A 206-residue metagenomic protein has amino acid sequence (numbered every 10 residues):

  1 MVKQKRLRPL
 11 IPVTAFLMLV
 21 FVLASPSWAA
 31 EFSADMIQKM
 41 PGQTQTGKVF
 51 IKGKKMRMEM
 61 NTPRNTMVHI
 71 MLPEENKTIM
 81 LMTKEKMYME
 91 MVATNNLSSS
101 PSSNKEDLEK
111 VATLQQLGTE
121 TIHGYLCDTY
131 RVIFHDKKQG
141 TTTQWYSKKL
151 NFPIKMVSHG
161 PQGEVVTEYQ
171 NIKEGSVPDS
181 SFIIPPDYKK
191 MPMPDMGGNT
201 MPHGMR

Functional and structural regions predicted by a protein language model:
V2-A15: Bacterial N-terminal signal peptides that target proteins for export
A15-F16, S27: Cleavable N-terminal signal peptides
L23-A29: Sec/Tat signal peptide C-region and signal peptidase I cleavage site
A29, S33-D35, S103-V157, Y188: Extended beta-strand-rich segments in extracellular/periplasmic secretory proteins, especially within noncatalytic
A29-K48: Short N-terminal segments immediately surrounding and downstream of signal-peptide cleavage
Q45-S102, F152, H159-K173: An acidic-aromatic
E59-M67, L126-I183: Gly/Pro-enriched, hydrophobic low-complexity segments that function as extracytoplasmic propeptides/linkers
P185-R206: Short, low-complexity, Pro/Ser/Thr/Gly-rich segments in the mature regions of secreted, periplasmic
